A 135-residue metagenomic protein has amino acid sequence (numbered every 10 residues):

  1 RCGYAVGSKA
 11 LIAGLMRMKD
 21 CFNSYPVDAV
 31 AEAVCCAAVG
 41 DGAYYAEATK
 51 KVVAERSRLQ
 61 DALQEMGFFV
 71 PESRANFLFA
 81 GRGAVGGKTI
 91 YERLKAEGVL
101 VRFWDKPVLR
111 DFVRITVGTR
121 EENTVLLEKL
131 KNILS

Functional and structural regions predicted by a protein language model:
R1-L63, F69-P71: PLP-dependent aminotransferase class I/II
V6, F79-G81, T116-G118: Short hydrophobic/aromatic beta-strand micro-patches that form the beta-sheet surface supporting nucleotide- or nucleic
A10, A43, V85-G86, E121: A generic structural signal for alpha-helix starts
G14, V34, G81, T89 (+1 more regions): Phosphate- and divalent-cation-binding pockets in alpha/beta enzyme and binding domains that engage nucleotide-derived
D28, N76, P107: Residue-level "edge-of-site" marker
V52-V53, D61-E97, V113: Conserved PLP-binding catalytic core of the aspartate aminotransferase-like
E92-E97, V101-R102, K106-S135: PLP-dependent enzyme catalytic core of the Aspartate aminotransferase-like
